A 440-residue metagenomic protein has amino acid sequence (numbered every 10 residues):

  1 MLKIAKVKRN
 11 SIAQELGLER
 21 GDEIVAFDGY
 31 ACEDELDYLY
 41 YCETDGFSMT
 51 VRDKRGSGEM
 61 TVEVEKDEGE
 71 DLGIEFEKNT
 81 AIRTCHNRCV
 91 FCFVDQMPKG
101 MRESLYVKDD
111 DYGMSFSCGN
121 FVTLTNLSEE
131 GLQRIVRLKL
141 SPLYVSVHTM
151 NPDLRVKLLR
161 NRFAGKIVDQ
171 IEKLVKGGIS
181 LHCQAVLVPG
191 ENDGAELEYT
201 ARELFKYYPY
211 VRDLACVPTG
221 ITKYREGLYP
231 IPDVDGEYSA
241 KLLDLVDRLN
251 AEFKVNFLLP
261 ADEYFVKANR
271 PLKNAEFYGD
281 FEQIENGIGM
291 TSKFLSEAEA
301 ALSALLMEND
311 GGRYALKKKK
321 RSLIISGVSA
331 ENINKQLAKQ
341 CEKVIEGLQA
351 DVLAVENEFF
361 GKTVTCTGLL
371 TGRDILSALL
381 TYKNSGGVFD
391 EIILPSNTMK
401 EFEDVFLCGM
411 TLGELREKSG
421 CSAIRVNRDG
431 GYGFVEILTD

Functional and structural regions predicted by a protein language model:
M1-K8: PDZ/PDZ-like groove recognition
K3, R270-D440: Radical SAM enzyme core and accessory elements
A13-E33: Conserved PDZ fold ligand-binding element
A26-T50: PDZ domains, with a preference for the canonical peptide-binding region formed by the helix
V51-G56: Short acidic, glycine-rich loop/turn motifs
S57-E59, K66-Y210, G220-L249: Conserved Radical SAM active-site core
P142-Y144, S180-H182, D213-A215, F257-L259 (+1 more regions): Structural preference for beta-strand elements that scaffold enzyme active sites
R155, E191, V211-E237, K254-E276 (+2 more regions): Flexible glycine/acidic-rich beta-alpha junction loops that bind and position SAM and/or redox cofactors in anaerobic
